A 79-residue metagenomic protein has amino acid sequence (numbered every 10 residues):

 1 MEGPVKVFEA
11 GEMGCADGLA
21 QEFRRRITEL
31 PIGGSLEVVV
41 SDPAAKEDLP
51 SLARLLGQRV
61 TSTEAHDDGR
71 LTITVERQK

Functional and structural regions predicted by a protein language model:
M1-I32: An N-terminal amphipathic alpha-helical segment
G3-V5, G33-E37, R70-T72: Intrinsic-disorder/low-complexity, polar/charged segments enriched in Ser/Thr/Lys/Arg/Asp/Glu/Gln
C15, E37-V38: A generic structural signal for short
Q21-R26, E47-S51, E76-K79: Noncatalytic linker/hinge segments flanking ATPase motor cores
E29-I32, V39-R59: Short, hydrophobic/π-rich interface segment
T61-K79: C-terminal edge-of-domain segments
